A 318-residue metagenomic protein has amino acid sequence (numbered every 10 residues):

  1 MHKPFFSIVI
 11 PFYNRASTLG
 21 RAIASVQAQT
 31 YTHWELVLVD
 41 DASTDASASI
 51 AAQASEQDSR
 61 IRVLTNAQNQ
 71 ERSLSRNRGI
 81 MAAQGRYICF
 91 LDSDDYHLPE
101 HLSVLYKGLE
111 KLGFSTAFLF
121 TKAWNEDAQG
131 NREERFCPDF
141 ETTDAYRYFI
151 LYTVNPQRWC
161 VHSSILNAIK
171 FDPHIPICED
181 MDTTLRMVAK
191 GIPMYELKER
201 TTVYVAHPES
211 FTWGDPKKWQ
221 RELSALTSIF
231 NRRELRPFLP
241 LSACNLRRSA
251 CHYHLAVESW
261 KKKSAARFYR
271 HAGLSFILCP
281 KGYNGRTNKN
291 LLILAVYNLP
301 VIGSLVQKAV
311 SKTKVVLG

Functional and structural regions predicted by a protein language model:
M1-S25: N-proximal low-complexity "stem/linker" segments adjacent to membrane-targeting elements
A24-H33: Short, acidic, metal-binding catalytic loop of nucleotide-sugar glycosyltransferases
T32, D40-I50, Q68, D92: A conserved acidic beta->alpha catalytic loop
N66-A83: Glycine-rich, basic loop-to-helix element that forms the pyrophosphate-binding segment of sugar-nucleotide handling
L74, L98, L102-A168, D215-P216: Flexible acidic/His/Gly-enriched loops in nucleotide-sugar-dependent glycosyltransferase catalytic domains
I88: Short aromatic/hydrophobic "clamp" motif used to bind/position activated sugar donors
D139-E222: Conserved nucleotide-sugar donor-binding catalytic segment
R200-H207, W213-L239, A265-L278: Catalytic core of nucleotide-sugar-dependent glycosyltransferases
